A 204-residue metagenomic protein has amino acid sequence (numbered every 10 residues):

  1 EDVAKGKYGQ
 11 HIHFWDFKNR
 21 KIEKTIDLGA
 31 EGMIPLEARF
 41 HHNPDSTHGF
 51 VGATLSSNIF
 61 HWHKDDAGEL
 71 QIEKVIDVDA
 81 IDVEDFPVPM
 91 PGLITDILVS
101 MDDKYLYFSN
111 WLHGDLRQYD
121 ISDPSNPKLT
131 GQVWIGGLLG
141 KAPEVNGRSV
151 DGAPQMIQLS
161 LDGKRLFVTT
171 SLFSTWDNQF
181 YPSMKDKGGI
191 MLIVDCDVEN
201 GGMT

Functional and structural regions predicted by a protein language model:
E1-G6, H41-N43, F50-T54, F108-W111 (+1 more regions): Conserved beta-strand positions in repeat-built beta-propeller and related beta-rich domains
E1-Y8, W62-K64, T169-G188: Short, conserved, GDST-rich strand-edge loop motifs in beta-rich repeat architectures
Y8, I34-L36, L55, L93 (+3 more regions): Beta-rich catalytic cores
F14-K21, H61-V75, Q118-T130, Y181-S183 (+1 more regions): Short loop/turn segments immediately following beta-strands, especially the blade-tip and inter-blade linker loops
K21-M33, L70-M90, T130-S149, T204: Surface-exposed loop and turn segments in beta-propeller and other repeat-based domains that flank or scaffold
M33-F40, P87-S100, E144-L161: Signature of short aromatic-glycine-proline-rich micro-motifs recurring in repeat-based ectodomains
D45-T47, D102-K104, D162-K164: Short coil/turn segments that connect the beta-strands within blades of beta-propeller domains
